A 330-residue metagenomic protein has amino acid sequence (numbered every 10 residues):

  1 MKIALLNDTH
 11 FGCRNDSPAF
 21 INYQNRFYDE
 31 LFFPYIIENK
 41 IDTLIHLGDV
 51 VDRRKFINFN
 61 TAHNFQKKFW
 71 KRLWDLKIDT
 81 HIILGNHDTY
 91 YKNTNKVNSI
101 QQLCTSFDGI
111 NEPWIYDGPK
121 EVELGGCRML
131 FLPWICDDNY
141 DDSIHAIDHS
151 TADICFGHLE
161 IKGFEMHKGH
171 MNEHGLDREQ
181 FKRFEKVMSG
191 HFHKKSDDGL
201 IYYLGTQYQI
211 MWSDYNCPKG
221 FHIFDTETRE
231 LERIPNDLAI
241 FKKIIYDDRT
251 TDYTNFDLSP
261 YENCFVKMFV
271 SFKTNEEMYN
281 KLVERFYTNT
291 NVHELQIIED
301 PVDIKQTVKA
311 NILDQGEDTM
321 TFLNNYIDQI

Functional and structural regions predicted by a protein language model:
K2-C13, G126-I135, I154-H158, Y202-G205: Active-site-proximal beta-strand elements of phosphoester/diester hydrolases
D8, Y28, L44, D49 (+8 more regions): Divalent metal-coordination and catalytic microenvironments
T9, C13-K120, Q180-F184: Core catalytic region of metal-dependent phosphoesterases/phosphodiesterases, especially metallo-beta-lactamase-like
H10-R14, D52-K55, I82-N93, V122-E123 (+4 more regions): Active-site environment of divalent metal-dependent phosphoester hydrolases
L73-L76, A146-H149, R178-R183, S259-Y261 (+1 more regions): Short, conserved loop/helix-junction motifs that constitute active-site signature segments in enzyme catalytic cores
N86-E179: Conserved catalytic scaffold of divalent metal-dependent phosphoesterases
K162, H167-L231: Conserved beta-sheet core of the metallophosphoesterase superfamily
T226-I330: Accessory, non-catalytic peripheral segments of nucleic-acid enzymes
